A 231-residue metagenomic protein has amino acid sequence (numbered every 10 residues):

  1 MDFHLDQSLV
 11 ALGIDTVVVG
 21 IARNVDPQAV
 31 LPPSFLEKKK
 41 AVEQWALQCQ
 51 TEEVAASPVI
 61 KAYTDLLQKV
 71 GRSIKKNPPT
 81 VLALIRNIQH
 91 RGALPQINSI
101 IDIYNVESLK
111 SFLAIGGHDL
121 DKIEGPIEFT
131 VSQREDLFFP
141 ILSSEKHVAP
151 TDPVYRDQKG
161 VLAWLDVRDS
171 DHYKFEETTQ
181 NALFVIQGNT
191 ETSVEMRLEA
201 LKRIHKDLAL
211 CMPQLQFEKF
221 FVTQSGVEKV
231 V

Functional and structural regions predicted by a protein language model:
M1-V231: Charge-biased, low-complexity intrinsically disordered regions
